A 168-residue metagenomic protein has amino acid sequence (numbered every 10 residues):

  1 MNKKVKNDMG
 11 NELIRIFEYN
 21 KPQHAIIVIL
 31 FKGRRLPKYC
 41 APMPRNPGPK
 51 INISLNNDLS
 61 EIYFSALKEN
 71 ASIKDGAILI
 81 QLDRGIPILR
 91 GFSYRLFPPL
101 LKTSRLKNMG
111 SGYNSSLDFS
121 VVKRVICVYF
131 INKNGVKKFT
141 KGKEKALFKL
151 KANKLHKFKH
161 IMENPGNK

Functional and structural regions predicted by a protein language model:
M1-K168: Divalent-cation
